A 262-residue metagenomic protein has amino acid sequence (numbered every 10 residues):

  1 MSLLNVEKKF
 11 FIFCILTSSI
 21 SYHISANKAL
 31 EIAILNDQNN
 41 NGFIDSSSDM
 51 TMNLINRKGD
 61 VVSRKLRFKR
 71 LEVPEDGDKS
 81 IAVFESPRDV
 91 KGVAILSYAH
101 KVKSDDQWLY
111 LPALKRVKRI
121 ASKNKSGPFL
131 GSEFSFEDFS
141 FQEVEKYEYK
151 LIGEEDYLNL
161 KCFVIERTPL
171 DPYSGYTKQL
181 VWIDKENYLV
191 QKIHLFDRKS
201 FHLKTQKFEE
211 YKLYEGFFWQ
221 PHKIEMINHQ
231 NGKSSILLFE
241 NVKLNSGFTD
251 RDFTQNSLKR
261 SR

Functional and structural regions predicted by a protein language model:
S2-F11: Bacterial N-terminal signal peptides that target proteins for export
I12-S21: Bacterial N-terminal signal peptides
H23-A26: Boundary at the C-terminal end of the N-terminal hydrophobic targeting segment
K28-A113: N-terminal mature ectodomain segment of secretory-pathway/periplasmic proteins
L30-E31, V62-R64, F139-K150, S200-T205: A short, amphipathic edge element
K69-E72, K150-D156, E209-Y211: Short amphipathic beta-strand and strand-loop transition segments with alternating hydrophobic
E85, L96, D106, Y110 (+4 more regions): Gly/Pro-enriched, hydrophobic low-complexity segments that function as extracytoplasmic propeptides/linkers
Q255-R262: Long terminal segments
